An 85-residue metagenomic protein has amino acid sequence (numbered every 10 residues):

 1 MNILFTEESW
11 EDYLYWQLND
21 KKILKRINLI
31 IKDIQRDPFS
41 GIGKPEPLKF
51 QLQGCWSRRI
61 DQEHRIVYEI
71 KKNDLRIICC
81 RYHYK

Functional and structural regions predicted by a protein language model:
N2, E8-L24, L29, W56-R65 (+1 more regions): Enriched for short, Lys/Arg-rich terminal
Q35-R59: A short, surface-exposed loop/turn module that caps and links secondary-structure elements
